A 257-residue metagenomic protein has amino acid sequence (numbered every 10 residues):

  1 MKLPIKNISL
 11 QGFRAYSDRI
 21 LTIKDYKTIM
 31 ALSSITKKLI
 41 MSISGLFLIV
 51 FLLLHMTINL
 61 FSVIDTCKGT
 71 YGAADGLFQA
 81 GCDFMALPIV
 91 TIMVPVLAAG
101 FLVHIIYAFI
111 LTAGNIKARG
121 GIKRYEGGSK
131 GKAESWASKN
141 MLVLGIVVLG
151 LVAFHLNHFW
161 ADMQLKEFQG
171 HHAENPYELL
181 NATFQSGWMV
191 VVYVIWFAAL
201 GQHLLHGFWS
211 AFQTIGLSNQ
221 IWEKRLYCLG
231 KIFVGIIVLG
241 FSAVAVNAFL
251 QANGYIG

Functional and structural regions predicted by a protein language model:
K2-G257: Membrane-embedded alpha-helical bundles that constitute the cytochrome b-like, heme-associated redox core of multi-pass
